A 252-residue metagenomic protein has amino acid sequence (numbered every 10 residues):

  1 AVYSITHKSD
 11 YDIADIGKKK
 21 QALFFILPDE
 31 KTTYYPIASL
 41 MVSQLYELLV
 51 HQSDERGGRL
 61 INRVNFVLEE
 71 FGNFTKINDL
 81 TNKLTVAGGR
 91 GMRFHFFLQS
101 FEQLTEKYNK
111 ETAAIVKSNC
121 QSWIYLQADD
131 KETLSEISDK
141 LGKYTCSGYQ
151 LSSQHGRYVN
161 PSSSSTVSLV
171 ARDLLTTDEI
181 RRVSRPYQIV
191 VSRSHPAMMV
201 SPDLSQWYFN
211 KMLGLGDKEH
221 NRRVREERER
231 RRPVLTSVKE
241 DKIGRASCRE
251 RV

Functional and structural regions predicted by a protein language model:
A1-M92, K107, D178-P202, Q206-D241 (+1 more regions): P-loop NTPase motor domains
L84-I189: Conserved ATP-driven motor cores of ASCE-family P-loop NTPases powering translocation/secretion/packaging/pilus
C248-V252: A short, hydrophobic C-terminal helix/tail in secreted or cell-surface proteins
